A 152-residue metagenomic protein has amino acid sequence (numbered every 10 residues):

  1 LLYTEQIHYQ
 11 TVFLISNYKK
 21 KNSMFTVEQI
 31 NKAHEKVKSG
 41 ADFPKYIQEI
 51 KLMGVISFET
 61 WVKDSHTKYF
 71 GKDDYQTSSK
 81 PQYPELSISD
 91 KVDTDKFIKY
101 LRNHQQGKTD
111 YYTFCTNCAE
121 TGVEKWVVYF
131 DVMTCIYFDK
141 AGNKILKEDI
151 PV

Functional and structural regions predicted by a protein language model:
T4-S23: Short, Lys/Arg-enriched N-terminal segments with co-localized hydrophobic residues within the first ~10-30 amino acids
M24-I56: Long, hydrophobic N-terminal alpha-helical segment
M24-T26, T77, L146: Extended macromolecule-engaging scaffold surfaces, prototypically the DNA polymerase sliding clamp/PCNA/9-1-1 ring
K45-E85: Acidic (E/D-rich), amphipathic helical modules within compact regulatory domains
Y46-E49, F58, Y112-N117, K125-F130: A structural feature that tracks compact, well-ordered secondary-structure segments with a strong bias toward
W61, Y129-D131, D139: Acidic/polar residues at beta-strand termini and the immediately following turn/coil
T77-K125: Short, solvent-exposed interaction modules
C135, D139-V152: Glycine-rich, aromatic-bearing surface loops/beta-hairpins
